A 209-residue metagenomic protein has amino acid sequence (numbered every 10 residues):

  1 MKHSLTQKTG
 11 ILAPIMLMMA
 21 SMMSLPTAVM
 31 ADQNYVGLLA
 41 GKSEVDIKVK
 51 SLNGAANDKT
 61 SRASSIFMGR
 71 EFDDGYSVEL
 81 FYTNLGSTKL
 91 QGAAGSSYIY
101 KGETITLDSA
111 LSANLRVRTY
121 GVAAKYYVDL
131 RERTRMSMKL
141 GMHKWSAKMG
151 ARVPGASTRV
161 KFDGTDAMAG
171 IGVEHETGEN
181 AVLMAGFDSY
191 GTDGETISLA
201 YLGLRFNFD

Functional and structural regions predicted by a protein language model:
M1-Q33, D209: Cleavable N-terminal export/targeting peptides
T27-V78, Y82-N84, Y120, K144: Short glycine/proline- and aromatic-enriched beta-strand/turn motifs that initiate or cap beta-hairpins
N34, G75-L80, E132-M136, H175-A185: Repeated loop/turn-to-beta-strand initiation elements of outer-membrane beta-barrel proteins
Y35-G37, V173-H175, I197-D209: Outer-membrane beta-barrel "beta-signal"
A40-D46, Y82-T88, R118, V128 (+3 more regions): Transmembrane beta-strands of outer-membrane beta-barrel pores
D46-A55, K89-S97, A147-S157, E195-A200: Outer-membrane beta-barrel translocator domains and adjoining extracellular loop/strand segments of Gram-negative
R62-I66, R118-V122, A167-I171, S198-L202: Hydrophobic, lipid-facing positions within transmembrane beta-strands of outer-membrane proteins
L130, D163-T165, Y190-L199: Solvent-exposed loop/turn segments connecting transmembrane beta-strands in outer-membrane beta-barrel proteins
